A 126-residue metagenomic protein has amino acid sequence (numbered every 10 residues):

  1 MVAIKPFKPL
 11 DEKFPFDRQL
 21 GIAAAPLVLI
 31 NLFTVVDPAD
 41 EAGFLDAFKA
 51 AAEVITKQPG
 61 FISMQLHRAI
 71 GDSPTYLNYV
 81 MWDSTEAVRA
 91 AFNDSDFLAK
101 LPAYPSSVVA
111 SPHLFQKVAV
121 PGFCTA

Functional and structural regions predicted by a protein language model:
M1-F16, L20, E53-I62, M81-Q116: An amphipathic, aromatic/His-enriched active-site/gating alpha helix that lines ligand/cofactor pockets
P26-V35, Q65-D94: Short, well-ordered beta-strand segments in beta-rich or mixed alpha/beta enzyme and ligand-binding folds
T34-D46: Short, surface-exposed ligand-recognition loops at beta-strand->loop->(often short) alpha-helix junctions that present
F48, A52: Short amphipathic alpha-helical/adjacent loop interface patches that line ligand and macromolecule-binding sites
H67-A69, F115-V118: Conserved beta-strand termini and adjacent loop/short-helix elements that scaffold enzyme active sites in alpha/beta
K117-A126: Short, low-order "capping/linker" segments at domain edges
